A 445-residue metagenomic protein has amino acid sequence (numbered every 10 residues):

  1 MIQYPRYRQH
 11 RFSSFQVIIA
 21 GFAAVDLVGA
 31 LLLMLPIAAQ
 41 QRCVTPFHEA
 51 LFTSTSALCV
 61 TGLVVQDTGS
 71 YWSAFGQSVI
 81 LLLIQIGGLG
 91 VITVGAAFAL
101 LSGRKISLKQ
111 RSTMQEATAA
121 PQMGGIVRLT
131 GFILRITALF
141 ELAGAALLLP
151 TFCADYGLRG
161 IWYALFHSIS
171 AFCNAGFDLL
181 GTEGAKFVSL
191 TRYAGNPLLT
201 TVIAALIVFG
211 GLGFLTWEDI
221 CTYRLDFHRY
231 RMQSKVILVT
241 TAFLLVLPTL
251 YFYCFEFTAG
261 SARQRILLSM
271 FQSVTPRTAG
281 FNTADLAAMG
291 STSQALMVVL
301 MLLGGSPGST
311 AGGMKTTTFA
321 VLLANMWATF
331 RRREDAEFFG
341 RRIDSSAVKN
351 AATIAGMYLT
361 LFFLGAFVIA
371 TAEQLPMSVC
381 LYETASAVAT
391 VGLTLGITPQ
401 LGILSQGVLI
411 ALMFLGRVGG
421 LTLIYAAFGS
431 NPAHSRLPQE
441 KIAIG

Functional and structural regions predicted by a protein language model:
M1-G445: Membrane-proximal intracellular helices of multi-pass ion channels
